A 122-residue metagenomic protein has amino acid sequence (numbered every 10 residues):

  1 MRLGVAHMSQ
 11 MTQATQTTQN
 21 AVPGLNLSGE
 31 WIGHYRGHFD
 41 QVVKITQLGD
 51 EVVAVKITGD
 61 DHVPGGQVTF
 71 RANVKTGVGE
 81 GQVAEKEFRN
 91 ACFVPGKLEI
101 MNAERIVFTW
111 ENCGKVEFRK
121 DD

Functional and structural regions predicted by a protein language model:
M1-D122: Soluble ligand-binding/transfer domains with enclosed cavities or grooves
